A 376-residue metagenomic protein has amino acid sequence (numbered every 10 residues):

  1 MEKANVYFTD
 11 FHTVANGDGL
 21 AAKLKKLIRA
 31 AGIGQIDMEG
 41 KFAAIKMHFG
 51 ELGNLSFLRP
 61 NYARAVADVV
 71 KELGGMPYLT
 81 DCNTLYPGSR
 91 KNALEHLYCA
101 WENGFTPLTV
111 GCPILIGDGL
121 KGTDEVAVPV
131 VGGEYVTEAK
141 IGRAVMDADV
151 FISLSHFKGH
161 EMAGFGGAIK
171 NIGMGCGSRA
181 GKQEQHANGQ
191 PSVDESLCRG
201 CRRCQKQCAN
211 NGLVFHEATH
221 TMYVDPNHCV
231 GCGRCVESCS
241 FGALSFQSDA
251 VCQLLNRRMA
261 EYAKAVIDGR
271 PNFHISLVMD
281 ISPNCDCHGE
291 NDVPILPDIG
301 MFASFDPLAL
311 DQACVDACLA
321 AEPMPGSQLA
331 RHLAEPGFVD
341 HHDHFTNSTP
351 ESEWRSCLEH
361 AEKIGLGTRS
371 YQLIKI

Functional and structural regions predicted by a protein language model:
E2-N54, L58-Y62, V69, L73-D81 (+1 more regions): Extended, low-polarity segments enriched in aliphatic/aromatic residues
